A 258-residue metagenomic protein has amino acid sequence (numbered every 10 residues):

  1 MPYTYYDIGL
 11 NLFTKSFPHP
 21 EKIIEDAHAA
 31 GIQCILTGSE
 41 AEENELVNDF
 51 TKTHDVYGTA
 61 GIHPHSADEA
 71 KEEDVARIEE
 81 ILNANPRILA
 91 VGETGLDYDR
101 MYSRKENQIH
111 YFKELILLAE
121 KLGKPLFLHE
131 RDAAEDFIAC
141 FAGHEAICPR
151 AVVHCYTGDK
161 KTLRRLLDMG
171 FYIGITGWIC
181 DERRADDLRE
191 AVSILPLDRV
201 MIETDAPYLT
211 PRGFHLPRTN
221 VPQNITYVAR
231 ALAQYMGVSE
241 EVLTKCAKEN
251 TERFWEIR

Functional and structural regions predicted by a protein language model:
M1-R258: Mid-domain alpha/beta scaffold segments of enzyme catalytic cores
